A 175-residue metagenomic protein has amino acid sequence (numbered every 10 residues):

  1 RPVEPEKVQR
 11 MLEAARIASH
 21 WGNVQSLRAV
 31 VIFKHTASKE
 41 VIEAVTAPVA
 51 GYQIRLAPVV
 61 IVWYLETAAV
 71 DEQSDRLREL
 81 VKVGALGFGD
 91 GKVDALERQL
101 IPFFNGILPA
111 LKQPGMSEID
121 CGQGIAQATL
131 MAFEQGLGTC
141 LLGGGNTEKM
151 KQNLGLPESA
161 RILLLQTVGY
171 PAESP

Functional and structural regions predicted by a protein language model:
R1-P175: Acidic, surface-exposed loops and disordered segments
